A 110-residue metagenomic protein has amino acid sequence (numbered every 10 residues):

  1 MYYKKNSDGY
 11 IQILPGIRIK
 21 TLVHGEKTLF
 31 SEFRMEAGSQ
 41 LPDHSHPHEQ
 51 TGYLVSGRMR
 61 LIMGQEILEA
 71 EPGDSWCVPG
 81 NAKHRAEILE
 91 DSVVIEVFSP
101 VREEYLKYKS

Functional and structural regions predicted by a protein language model:
M1-K27, K107-S110: A short, N-terminal "cap"/entry segment at the start of jelly-roll beta-barrel domains of the cupin/DSBH fold
I19-T28, P42, E49, V55: Active-site region of the double-stranded beta-helix
S31, M63, I95, E103-K109: Anionic, Ser/Thr-rich low-complexity intrinsically disordered regions
S31-S45: Conserved short histidine dyad/triad with adjacent acidic residue
H48-M59, G64: Glycine- and acidic-residue-biased ligand/ion/polar-headgroup-sensing regions
V55-S56, E71-P72, E90: A cytosolic small-molecule/anion-sensing beta-strand core signal
Q65-G80: Short acidic-glycine-tyrosine-enriched beta hairpin
G80-E104: Ligand-binding loop in jelly-roll beta-barrel domains
